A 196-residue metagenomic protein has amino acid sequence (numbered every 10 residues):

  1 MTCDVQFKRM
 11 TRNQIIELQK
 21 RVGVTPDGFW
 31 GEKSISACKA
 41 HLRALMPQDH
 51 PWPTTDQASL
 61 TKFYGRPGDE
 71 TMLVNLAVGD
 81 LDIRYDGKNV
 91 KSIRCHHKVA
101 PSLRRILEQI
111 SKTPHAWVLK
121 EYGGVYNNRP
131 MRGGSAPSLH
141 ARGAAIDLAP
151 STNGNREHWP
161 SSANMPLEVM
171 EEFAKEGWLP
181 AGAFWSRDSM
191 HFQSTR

Functional and structural regions predicted by a protein language model:
T2-P51, A181-S186: Short acidic, glycine/serine/threonine-rich helix-capping segments at coil-helix boundaries
C3-F7, V24-P26, G87-H97, G134-S135 (+1 more regions): Second-shell loop/turn segments in exported
T11-L18, W30, S34, C38 (+6 more regions): Stable alpha-helical elements in mature extracytoplasmic
Q19-P26, L42-M46, L107-I110, P114 (+3 more regions): Sec/Tat-exported extracytoplasmic proteins
W30-I35, Y122-M131, M190: Acidic helix-start/capping segments at beta-turn-to-alpha-helix junctions
W52-V118: Active-site acidic/histidine clusters and adjacent loop/turn architecture that either coordinate catalytic ions
R104-A144, G154-N155, L179: Active-site-adjacent loop/helix surface patches within enzyme catalytic domains that shape the substrate-binding cleft
G133-R196: Catalytic cores and adjacent binding grooves of peptidoglycan-active enzymes
